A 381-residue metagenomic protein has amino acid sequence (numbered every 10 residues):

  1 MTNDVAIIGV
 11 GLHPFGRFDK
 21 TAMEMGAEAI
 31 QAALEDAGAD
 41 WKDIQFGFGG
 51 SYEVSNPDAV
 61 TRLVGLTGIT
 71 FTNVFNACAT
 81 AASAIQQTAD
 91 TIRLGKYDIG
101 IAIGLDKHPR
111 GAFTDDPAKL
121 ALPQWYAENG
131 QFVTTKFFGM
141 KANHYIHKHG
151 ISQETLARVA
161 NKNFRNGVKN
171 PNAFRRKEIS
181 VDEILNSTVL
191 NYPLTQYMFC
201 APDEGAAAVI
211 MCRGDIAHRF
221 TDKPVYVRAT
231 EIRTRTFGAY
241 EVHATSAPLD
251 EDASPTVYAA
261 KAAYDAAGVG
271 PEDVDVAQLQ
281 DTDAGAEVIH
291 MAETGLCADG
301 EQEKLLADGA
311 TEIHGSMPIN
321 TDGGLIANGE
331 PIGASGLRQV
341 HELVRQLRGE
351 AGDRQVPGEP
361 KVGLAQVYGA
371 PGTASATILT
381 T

Functional and structural regions predicted by a protein language model:
M1-A79, Y145-S152, F174-S180, P193 (+4 more regions): Conserved active-site "lid/cap" helical segment
M1-D19, R158, V189-Y258, A310-D322 (+5 more regions): Condensing-enzyme catalytic core mediating Claisen C-C bond formation in acyl metabolism
K20-A27, V54, A82, F132-G139 (+7 more regions): Electropositive phosphate-/nucleotide-binding environments in soluble metabolic enzymes
E28, L34-A37, E204-I216, Y264 (+1 more regions): Alpha-helical support elements that line or immediately flank enzyme active sites and cofactor-binding pockets
W41-G50, F71-N73, G100-L105, E154-N161 (+5 more regions): Beta-strand segments within the central parallel beta-sheet cores of soluble alpha/beta enzyme folds
G50-I103, K107-F137, R175-A201, R233-F237 (+2 more regions): Conserved catalytic cysteine-centered active-site region of acyl-thioester-dependent Claisen-condensing enzymes
V54-L63, F237-H243, D281-K304, P331 (+1 more regions): Short glycine/threonine-rich loop-to-helix capping motif typified by GTGT followed within a few residues by an Asp-Pro
F75-D106, K136-K169, V209-D215, P331-A351: Active-site-proximal alpha-helical scaffold in enzymes
